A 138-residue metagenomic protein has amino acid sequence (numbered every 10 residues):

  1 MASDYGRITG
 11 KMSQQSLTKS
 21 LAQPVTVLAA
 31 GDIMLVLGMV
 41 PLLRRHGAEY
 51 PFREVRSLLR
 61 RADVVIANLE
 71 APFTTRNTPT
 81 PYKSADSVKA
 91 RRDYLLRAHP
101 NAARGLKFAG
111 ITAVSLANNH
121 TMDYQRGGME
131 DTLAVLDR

Functional and structural regions predicted by a protein language model:
A2-R138: Acidic, metal/ion-coordinating pockets
